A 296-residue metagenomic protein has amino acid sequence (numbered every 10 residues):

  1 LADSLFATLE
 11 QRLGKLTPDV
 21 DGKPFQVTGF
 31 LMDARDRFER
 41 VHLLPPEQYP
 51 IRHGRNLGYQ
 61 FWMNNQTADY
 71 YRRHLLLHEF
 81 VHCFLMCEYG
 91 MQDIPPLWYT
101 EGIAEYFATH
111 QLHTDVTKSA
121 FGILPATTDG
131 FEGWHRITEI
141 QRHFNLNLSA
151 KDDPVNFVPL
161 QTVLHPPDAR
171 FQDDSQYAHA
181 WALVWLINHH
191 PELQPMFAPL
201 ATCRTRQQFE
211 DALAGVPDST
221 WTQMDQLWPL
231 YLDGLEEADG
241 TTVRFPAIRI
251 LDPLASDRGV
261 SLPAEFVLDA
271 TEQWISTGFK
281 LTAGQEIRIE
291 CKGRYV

Functional and structural regions predicted by a protein language model:
L1, L5-T8, E192-Q194, Q285-V296: Primarily extracytoplasmic ectodomains and periplasmic/lumenal surface modules that are beta-strand-rich
L1, Q60-W62, F84: Acidic/histidine-rich, surface-exposed loop or edge segments in extracytoplasmic proteins
L1, R37-V41, T114-V116, V296: Short, solvent-exposed loop/turn elements at domain surfaces
L1-F30, A34-R35: Zn2+-dependent metallopeptidase catalytic core
G29, H74-C87, E101-E105, V184: Active-site recognition of the HExxH zinc-binding catalytic motif
L31-R35, L200, Q285, C291-G293: A mature extracytoplasmic/lumenal domain signature
L44-T67, Y71, M91-V243: Acidic/His/Gly-enriched intrinsically disordered linker/tail segments that often contain short helix/coil "MoRF-like"
G234-V296: Acidic, Ser/Thr/Pro
